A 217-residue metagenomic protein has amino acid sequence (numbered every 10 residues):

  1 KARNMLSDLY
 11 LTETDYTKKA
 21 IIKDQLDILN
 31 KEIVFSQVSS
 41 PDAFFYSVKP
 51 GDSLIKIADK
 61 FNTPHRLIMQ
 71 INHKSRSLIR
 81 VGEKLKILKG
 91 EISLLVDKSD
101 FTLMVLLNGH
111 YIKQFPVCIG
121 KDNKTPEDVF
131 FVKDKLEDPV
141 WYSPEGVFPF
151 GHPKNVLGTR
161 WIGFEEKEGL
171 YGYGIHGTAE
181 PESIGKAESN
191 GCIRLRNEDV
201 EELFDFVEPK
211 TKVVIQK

Functional and structural regions predicted by a protein language model:
N4, D8-P41, H65-D97, Q216-K217: Extracellular LysM carbohydrate-binding repeats and other cell-envelope/extracellular binding modules
I33-N62: Primarily a LysM-type cell-wall glycan-binding module
K49, L78-R80, L157, E208: Residue-level recognition of short, solvent-exposed, well-ordered loop/turn junctions that link secondary-structure
G51, G82-L85, K210-T211: Loop/turn positions that initiate beta-strands
K56-H65, S183-G191: Short, basic/aromatic beta-hairpin or loop at an interaction surface
K89-T178: Gly/Pro-biased beta-strand-loop elements
F148-K217: Exported/periplasmic cell-wall-interacting domains
